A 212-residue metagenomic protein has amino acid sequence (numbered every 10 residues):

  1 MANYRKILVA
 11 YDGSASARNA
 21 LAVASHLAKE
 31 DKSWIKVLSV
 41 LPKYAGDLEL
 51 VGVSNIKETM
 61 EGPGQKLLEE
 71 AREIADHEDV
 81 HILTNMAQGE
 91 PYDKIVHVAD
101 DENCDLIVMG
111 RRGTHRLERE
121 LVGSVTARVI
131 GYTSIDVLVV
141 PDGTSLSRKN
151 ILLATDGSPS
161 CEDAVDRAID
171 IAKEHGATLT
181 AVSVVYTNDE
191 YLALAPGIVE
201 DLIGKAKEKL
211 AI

Functional and structural regions predicted by a protein language model:
M1-A2, S16, P42, S54-E58 (+3 more regions): Structural beta-alpha unit
A2-S54, I74, E78, N150-G204: Small/aliphatic-rich secondary-structure junction motif
N3-R5, V23-E30, D93-S145: Gly/Ser-rich helix-loop-strand patches that form or flank binding pockets for ribonucleotide-derived cofactors
A15, E90-D93, S124, L146 (+1 more regions): Short alpha-helical
V23, T59-E70, K94, R167 (+1 more regions): Short, solvent-exposed amphipathic alpha-helices that sit in or adjacent to ligand/effector-binding or catalytic
W34, H81, D105, D136 (+1 more regions): Residue-level detector of anion-binding/catalytic polar loops
V37, T84-M86, V139, A181: A structural preference for short, hydrophobic beta-strand core positions in alpha/beta folds
